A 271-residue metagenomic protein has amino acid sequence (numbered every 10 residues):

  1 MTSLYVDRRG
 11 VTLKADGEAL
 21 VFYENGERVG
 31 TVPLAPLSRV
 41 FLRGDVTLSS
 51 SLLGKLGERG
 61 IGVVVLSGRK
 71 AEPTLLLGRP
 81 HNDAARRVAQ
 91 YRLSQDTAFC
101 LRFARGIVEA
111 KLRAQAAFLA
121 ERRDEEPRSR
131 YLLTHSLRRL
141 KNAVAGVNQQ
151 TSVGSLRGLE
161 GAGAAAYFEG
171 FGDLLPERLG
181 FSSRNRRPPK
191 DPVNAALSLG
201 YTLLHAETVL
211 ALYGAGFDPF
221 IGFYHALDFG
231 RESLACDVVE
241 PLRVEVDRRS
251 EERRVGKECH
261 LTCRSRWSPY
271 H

Functional and structural regions predicted by a protein language model:
M1-A15, Y23-N25, N82-K257: Active-site helix-to-loop segments that bind/position phosphate- or nucleotide-bearing substrates and donors across
T2-S3, V11-T12, G30-P33, K55: Short secondary-structure boundary/capping segments within folded domains
K14-V46, S50: N-terminal ordered "arm"
G30, L37-R39, G57-R59, V65 (+5 more regions): General N-terminal targeting signals
P36-R39, R43-A117: A surface-exposed, charged beta-strand/loop segment in the N-terminal or early-internal portion of soluble proteins
E58, G214, R264-S268: Residues at alpha-helix termini
G256-H271: Positively charged, low-complexity/disordered segments
